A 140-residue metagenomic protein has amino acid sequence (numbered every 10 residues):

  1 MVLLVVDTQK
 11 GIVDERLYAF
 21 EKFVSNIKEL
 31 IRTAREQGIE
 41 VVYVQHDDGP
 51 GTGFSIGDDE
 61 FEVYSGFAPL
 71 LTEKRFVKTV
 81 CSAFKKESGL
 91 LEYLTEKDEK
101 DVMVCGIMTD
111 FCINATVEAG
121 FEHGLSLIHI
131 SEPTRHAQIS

Functional and structural regions predicted by a protein language model:
M1-C81, L91, E96, K100: Active-site acidic carboxylates
Q45-H46, G106-I107, S131: Short secondary-structure boundary segments
T79-V80, G106-T109: Active-site nucleophile and cofactor-binding loops and adjacent substrate-binding regions of central metabolic enzymes
F84-S88: Structural motif
K100-G106: Short beta-strand-loop elements within alpha/beta enzyme cores that line or abut nucleotide/cofactor pockets
I113-H123: Short Gly/Thr/Asp-enriched flexible loops that form oxyanion-binding sites at enzyme active sites
I128-I139: Single conserved hydrophobic/aromatic residue that forms the stacking wall/gate of nucleotide- or nucleobase-binding
